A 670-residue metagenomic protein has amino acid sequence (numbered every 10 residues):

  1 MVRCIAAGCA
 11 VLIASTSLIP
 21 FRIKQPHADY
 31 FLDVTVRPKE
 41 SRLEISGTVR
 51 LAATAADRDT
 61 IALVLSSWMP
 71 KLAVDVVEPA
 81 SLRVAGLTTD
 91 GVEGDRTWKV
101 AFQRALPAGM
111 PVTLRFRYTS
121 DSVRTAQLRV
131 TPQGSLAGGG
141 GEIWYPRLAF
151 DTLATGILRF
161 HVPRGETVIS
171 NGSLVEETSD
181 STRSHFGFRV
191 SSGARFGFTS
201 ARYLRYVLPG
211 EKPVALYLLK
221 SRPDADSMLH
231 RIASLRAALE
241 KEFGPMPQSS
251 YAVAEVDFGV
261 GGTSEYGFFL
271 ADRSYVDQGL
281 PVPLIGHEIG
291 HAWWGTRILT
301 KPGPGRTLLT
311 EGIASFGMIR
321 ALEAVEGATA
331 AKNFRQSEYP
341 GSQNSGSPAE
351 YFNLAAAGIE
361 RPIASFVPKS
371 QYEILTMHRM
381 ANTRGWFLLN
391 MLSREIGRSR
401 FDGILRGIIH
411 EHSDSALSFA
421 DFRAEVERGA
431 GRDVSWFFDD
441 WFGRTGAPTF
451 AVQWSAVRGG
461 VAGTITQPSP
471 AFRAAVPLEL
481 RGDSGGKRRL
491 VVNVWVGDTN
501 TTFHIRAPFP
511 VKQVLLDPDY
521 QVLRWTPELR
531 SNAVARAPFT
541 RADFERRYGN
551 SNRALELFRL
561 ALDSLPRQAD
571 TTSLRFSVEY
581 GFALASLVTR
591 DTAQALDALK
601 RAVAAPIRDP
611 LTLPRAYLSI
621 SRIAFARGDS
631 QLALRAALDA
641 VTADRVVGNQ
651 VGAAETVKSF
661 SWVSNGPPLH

Functional and structural regions predicted by a protein language model:
C4-E44, S435-W436, Y617: N-terminal, polar/Ser/Thr-rich
G47-V49, W98, L158, G187 (+6 more regions): Juxtacatalytic substrate-recognition/specificity segment
A55, P368-G463: Amphipathic alpha-helical substructures
R58-L87, T155, H161-G165, E479-D483: Solvent-exposed beta-hairpin/edge-strand motifs
S67-P132, S181-T182, D498-P510: A surface-exposed beta-strand-loop module
K71-D75, I169, V434-S435, P448-D517: Beta-strand-rich binding/interaction modules
A101-L106, T113-Y203: Extended, low-hydrophobicity, Ser/Thr/Pro/Gly-biased non-transmembrane segments
E311-F387, M391, E395, H412 (+1 more regions): Acidic/His/Gly-enriched intrinsically disordered linker/tail segments that often contain short helix/coil "MoRF-like"
